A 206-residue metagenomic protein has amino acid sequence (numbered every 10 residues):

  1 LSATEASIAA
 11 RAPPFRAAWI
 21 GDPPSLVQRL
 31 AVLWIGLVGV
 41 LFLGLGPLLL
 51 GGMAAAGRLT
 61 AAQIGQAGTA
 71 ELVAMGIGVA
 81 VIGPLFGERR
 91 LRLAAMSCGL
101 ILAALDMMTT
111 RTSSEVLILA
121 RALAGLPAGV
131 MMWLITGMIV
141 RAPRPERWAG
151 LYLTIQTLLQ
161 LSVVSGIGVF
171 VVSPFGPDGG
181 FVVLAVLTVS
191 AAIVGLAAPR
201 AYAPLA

Functional and structural regions predicted by a protein language model:
D22-L48: Pair of pore-lining "gating" transmembrane helices in MFS-fold secondary transporters
L45-T60, I139: Membrane-interface helix caps of multi-pass secondary transporters
G78-L91: Helix-to-loop junctions at the C-terminal end of transmembrane segments in multipass secondary transporters
L93-M107: Structural signature of the two symmetry-related core transmembrane helices
E115-A124: Paired small-residue
V130-P143: Intracellular juxtamembrane helix-capping segments at the cytosolic ends of symmetry-related transmembrane helices
E146-I167: Glycine-rich segments within core transmembrane alpha-helices of 12-TM secondary carriers
I167-V171, A185-L205: C-terminal membrane-cytosol helix-exit motif in multi-pass small-molecule transporters
